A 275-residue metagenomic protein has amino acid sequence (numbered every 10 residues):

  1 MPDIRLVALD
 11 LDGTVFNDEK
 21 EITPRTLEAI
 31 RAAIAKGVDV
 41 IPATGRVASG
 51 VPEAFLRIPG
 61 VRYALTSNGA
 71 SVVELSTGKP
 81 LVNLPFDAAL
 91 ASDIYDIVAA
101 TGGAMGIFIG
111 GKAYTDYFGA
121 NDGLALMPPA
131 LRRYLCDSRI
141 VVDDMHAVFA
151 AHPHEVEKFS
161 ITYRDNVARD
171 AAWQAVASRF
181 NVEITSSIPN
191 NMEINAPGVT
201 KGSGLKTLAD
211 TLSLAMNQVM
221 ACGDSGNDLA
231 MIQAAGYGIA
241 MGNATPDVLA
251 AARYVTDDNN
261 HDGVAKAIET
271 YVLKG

Functional and structural regions predicted by a protein language model:
P2-L6, I22-T23, A35, M192-G275: Mg2+-dependent phosphoryl-transfer enzymes with acidic/Ser/Thr/Gly-rich catalytic loops
D3-E19, I94: Asp-based phosphoryl-transfer active-site loop
D18-E19, V51-E53, L75-S76, Y117 (+4 more regions): Short glycine-/acidic-enriched loop or helix-start segments at secondary-structure transitions that form or flank
P24-P129: Active-site phosphate-binding/coordination module
D39, A104, E183, Y237-G238 (+1 more regions): Residue-level detector of anion-binding/catalytic polar loops
A48-P52, R169, G202, D228-L229: Short, well-ordered alpha-helical microsegments
V61-S67, M127, I184-T185, G238-N243 (+1 more regions): Short hydrophobic/aromatic-enriched beta-strand-loop microsegments
I97, T101-A104, F108-C222: Conserved acidic, metal-coordinating active-site core of Asp-based, Mg2+-dependent phosphoryl-transfer enzymes
